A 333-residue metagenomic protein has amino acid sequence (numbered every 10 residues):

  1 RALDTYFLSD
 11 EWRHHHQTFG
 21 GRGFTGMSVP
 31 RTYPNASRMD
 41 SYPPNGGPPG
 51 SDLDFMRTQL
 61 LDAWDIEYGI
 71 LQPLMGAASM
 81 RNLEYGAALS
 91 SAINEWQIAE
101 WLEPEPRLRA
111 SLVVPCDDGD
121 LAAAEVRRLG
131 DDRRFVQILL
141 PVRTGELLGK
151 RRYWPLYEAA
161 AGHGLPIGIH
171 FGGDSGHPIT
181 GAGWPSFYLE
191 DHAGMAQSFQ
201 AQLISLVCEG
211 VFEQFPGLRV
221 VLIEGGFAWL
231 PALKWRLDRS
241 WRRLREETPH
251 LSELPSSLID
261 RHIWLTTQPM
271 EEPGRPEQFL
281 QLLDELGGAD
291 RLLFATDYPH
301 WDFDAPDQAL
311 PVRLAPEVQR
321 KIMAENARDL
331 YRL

Functional and structural regions predicted by a protein language model:
R1-L333: Helix-coil boundary/capping segments in enzymes
